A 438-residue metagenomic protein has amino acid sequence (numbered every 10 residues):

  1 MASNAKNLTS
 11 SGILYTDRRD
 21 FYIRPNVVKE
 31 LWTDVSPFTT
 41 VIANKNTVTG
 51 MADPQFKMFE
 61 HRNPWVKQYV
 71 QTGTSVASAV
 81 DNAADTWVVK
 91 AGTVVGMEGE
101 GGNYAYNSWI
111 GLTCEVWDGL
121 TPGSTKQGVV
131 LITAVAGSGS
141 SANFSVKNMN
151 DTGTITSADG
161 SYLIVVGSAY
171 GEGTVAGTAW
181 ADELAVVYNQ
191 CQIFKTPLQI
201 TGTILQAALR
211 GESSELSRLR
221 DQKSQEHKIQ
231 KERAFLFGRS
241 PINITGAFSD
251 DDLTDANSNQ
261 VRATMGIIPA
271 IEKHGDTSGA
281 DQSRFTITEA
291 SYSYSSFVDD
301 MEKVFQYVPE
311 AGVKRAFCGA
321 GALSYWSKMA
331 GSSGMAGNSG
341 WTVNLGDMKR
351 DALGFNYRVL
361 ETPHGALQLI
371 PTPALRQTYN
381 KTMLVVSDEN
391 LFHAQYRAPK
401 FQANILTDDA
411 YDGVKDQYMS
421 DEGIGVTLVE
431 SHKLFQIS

Functional and structural regions predicted by a protein language model:
M1-R350, Y357-V359, P371-S438: Flexible, glycine/threonine- and acidic-rich loop/arm segments that mediate assembly and lattice contacts in viral
F355, E361-Q368: Low-complexity, serine/threonine/proline-enriched polar segments
